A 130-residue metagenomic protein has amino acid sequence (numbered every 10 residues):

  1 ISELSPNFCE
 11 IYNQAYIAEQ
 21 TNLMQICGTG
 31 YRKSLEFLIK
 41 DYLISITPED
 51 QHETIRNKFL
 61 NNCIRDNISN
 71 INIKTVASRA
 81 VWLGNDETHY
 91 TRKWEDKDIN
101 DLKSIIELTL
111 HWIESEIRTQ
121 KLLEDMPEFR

Functional and structural regions predicted by a protein language model:
I1-Q25, W112, E128: Charged alpha-helical initiation segments
I1-S5, Q20, M24-G28, N70-A77 (+2 more regions): Amphipathic, non-membrane alpha-helical segments in soluble helical-bundle scaffolds
I11, G30, S34-F37, R79-L83 (+1 more regions): Amphipathic, well-ordered alpha-helical segments in soluble domains
A15-Y16, L23-Y42: Short, hydrophobic, well-ordered secondary-structure elements
A18, D41, N67, E87-W94: Alpha-helix C-capping/helix-to-loop hinge sites
G30-Y31, R56, L60, L102: Short, conserved alpha-helical segments within structured domains
K40-S78, W82-L83: Short, charged amphipathic alpha-helical segments flanked by flexible coils
T75-R130: Charge-enriched, short contiguous segments at helix-coil
